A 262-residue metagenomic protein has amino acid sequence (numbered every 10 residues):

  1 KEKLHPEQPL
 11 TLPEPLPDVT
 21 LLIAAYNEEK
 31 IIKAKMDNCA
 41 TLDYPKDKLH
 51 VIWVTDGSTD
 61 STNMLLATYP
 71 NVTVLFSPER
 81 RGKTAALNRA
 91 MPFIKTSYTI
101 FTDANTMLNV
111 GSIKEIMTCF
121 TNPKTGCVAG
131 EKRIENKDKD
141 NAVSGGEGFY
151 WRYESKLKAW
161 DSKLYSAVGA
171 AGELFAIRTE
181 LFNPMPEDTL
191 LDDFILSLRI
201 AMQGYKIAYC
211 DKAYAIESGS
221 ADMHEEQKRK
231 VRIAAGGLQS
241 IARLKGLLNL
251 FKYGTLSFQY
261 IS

Functional and structural regions predicted by a protein language model:
K1-P13: N-terminal membrane-anchoring/stem segments of glycan-assembly enzymes
E2, F76, A85-A86, P92 (+3 more regions): Long helical/loop segments within the catalytic core of UDP-sugar-dependent glycosyltransferases, especially the large
P17-T20, H50, I195: Cell-envelope/extracellular polymer assembly enzymes that use nucleotide-activated donors
T20, N38, T55-N63, E79-R81 (+1 more regions): A conserved acidic beta->alpha catalytic loop
K30-A34, K48, S58-T68, G111: Acidic helix N-cap motif at the loop->helix transition within catalytic regions of sugar-transfer enzymes
D37-K48: Short, acidic, metal-binding catalytic loop of nucleotide-sugar glycosyltransferases
D47-G57, L75-F76: Short beta-strand/loop segment that forms part of the nucleotide-sugar
F120-Y153, D188-D192, S197-I261: Catalytic donor/gating beta->alpha subdomain of glycosyltransferases that bind UDP-sugars
